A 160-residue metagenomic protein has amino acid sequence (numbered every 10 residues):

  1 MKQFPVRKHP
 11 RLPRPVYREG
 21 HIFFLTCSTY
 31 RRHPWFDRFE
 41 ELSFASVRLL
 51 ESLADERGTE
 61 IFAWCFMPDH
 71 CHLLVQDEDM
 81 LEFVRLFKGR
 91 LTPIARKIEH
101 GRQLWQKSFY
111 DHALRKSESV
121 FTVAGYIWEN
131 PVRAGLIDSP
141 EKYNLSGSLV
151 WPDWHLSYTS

Functional and structural regions predicted by a protein language model:
M1-S160: Short catalytic/metal-binding and nucleic-acid-binding patches
